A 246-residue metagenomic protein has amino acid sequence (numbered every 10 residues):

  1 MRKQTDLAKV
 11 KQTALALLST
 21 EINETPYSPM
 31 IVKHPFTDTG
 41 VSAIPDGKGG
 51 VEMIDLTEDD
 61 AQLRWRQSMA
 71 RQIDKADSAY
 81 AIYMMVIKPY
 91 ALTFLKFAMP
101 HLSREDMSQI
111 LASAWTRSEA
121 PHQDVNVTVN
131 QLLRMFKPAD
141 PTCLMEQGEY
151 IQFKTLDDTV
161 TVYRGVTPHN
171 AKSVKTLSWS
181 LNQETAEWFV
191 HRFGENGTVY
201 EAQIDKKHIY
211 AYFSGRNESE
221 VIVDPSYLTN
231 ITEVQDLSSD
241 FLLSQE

Functional and structural regions predicted by a protein language model:
M1-V162, T167-L177, Q183-E246: Conserved NAD+-utilizing ADP-ribose enzyme module
